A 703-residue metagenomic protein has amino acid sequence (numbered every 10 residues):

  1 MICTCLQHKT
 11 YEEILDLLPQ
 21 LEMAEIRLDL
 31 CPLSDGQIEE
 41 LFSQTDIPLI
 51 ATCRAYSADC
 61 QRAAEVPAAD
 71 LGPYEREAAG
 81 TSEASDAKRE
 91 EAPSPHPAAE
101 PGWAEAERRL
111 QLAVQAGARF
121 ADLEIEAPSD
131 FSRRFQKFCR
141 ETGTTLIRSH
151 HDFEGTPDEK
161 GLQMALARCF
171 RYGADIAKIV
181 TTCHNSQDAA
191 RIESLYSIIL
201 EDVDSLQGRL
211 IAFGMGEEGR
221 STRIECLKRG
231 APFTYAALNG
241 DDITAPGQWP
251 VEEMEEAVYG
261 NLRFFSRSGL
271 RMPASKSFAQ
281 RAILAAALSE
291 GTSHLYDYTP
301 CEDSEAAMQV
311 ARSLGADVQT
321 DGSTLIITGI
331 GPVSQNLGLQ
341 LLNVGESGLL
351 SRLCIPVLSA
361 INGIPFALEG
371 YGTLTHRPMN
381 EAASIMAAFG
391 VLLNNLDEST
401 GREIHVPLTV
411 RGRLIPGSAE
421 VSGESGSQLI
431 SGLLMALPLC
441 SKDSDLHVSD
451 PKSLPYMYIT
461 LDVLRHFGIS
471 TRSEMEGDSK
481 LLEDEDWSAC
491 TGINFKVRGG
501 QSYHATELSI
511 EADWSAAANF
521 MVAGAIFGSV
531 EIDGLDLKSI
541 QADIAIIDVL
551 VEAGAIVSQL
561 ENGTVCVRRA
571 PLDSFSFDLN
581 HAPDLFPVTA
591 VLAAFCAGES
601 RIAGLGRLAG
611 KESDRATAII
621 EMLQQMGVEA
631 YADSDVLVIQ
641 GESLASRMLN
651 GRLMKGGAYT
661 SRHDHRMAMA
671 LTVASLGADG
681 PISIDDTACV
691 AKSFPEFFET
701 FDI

Functional and structural regions predicted by a protein language model:
M1-C3, M23-E25, P48-I50, R119-D122 (+4 more regions): Structural preference for beta-strand elements that scaffold enzyme active sites
M1-V66: Conserved N-terminal beta1-alpha1 strand-loop-helix module at the mouth
L6-L18, G102-L110, D158-L166: Short, acidic/polar
E25-C31, A118-P128, S149-G155, I176-H184: Catalytic beta/alpha-barrel core
L30-F42, E126-C139, N185-Y196: Active-site-adjacent beta->alpha loops and helix N-cap segments on the catalytic face of soluble alpha/beta enzymes
A58-Y74, H96-L123: Glycine/small-residue-rich loop that forms an oxyanion/phosphate-binding "nest" at active or ligand-binding sites
S186, S197-N261: C-terminal alpha-helical cap/extension of soluble enzyme domains
E253-I703: Short, structured segments at the rim of ligand-binding sites
